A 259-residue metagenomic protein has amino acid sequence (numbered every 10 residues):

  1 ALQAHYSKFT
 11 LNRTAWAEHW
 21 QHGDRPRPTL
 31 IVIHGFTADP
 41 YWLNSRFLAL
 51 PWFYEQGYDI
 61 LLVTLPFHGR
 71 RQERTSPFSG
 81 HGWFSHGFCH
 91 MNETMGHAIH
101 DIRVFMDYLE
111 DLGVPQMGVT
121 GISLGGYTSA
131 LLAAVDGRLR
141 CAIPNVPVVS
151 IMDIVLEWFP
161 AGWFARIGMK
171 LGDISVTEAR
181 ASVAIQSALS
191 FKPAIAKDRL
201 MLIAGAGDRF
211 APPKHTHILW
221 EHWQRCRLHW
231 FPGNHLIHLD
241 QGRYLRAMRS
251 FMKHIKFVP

Functional and structural regions predicted by a protein language model:
A1-D24: N-terminal cap/lid segment of alpha/beta-hydrolase-fold proteins
R27-G35: Short beta-strand element of the alpha/beta-hydrolase
H34-H97: Cap/lid segment of the alpha/beta-hydrolase catalytic domain
T120-S129: Gly/Ala-rich beta-loop-alpha elbow adjacent to hydrolase catalytic centers
A130-T177, W230: Hydrolase active-site cap/lid region
I195-A196, M201-A204, D208: Short beta-strand/loop motif that positions the catalytic acidic residue of the alpha/beta-hydrolase fold
R209-H215, D240: Conserved alpha/beta-hydrolase "acid-adjacent" motif
G233-R246: Catalytic histidine-centered segment of alpha/beta-hydrolase-like enzymes
